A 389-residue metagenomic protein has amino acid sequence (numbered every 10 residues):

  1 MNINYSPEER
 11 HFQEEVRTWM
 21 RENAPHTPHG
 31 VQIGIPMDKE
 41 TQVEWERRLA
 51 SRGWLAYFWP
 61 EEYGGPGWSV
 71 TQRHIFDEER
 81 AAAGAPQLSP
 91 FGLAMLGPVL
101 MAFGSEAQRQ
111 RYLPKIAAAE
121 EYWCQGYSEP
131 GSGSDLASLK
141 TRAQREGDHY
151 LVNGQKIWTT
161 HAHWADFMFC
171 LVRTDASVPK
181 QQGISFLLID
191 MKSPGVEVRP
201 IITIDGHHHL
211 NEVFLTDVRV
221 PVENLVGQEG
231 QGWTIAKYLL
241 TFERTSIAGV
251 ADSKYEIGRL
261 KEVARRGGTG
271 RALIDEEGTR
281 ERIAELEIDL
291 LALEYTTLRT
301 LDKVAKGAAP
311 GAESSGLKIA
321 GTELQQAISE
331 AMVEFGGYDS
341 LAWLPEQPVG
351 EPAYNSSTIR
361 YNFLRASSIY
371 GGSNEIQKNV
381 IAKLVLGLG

Functional and structural regions predicted by a protein language model:
M1-P90, Q110-A118, A248, E262 (+5 more regions): Amphipathic, small/basic residue-rich leader segments at the start of a protein or domain
N2, T71, I75-F76, M95 (+4 more regions): Glycine-rich phosphate/cofactor-binding loops in nucleotide/flavin-utilizing enzymes
P28-P36, R265, T269, L273-E277 (+1 more regions): C-terminal helix-coil-helix/basic helical segment that borders enzyme active sites and/or dimer interfaces and provides
A50-E120, T160-F167, L290, V304-A312 (+4 more regions): Internal helix-loop-helix
A119-Y127: A short, Trp-centered hydrophobic/proline-enriched beta-strand micro-motif
T141-Q144: A structural signal for short hydrophobic beta-strand segments in well-ordered beta-sheet cores
D148-H149, N153-R199: A short core secondary-structure module
V196-E294, S367, K383: Glycine-rich beta->alpha junctions and the first turn(s) of the following alpha-helix
